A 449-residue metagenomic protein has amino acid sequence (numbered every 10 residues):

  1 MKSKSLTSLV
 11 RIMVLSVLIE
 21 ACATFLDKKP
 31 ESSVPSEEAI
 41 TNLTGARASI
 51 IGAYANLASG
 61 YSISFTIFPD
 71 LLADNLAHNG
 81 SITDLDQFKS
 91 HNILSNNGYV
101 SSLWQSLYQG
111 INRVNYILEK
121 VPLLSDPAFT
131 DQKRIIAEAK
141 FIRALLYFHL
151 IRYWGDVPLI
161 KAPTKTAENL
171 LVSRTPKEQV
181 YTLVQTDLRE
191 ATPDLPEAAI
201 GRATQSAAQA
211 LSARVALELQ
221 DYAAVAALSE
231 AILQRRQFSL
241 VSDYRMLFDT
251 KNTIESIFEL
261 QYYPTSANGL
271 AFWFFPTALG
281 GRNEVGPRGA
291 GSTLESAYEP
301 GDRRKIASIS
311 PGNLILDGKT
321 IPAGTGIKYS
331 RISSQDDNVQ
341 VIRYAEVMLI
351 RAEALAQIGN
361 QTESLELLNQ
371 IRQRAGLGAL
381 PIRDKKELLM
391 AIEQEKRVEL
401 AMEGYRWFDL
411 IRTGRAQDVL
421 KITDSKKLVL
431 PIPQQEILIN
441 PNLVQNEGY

Functional and structural regions predicted by a protein language model:
C22-I67, S229, D418-Y449: Membrane-proximal, proline-rich intrinsically disordered regions
E37, S64-L85, E197-F272, I382-K386: Short, surface-exposed recognition loops and adjoining beta-strand edges that mediate ligand/DNA contacts, enriched
R47, D84-W154, P193-A198, S334-V339 (+2 more regions): Conserved, well-structured interaction surfaces
E230, Q234-I358, G414-Y449: Elongated scaffold/linker segments in the mid-to-C-terminal portions of large proteins
